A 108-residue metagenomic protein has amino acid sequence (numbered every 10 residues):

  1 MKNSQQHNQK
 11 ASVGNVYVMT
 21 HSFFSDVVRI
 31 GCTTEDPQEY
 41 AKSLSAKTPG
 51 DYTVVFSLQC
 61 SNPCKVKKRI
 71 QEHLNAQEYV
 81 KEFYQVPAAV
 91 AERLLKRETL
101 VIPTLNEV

Functional and structural regions predicted by a protein language model:
M1-V108: Non-catalytic accessory segments flanking enzymatic or RNA/DNA-binding domains
